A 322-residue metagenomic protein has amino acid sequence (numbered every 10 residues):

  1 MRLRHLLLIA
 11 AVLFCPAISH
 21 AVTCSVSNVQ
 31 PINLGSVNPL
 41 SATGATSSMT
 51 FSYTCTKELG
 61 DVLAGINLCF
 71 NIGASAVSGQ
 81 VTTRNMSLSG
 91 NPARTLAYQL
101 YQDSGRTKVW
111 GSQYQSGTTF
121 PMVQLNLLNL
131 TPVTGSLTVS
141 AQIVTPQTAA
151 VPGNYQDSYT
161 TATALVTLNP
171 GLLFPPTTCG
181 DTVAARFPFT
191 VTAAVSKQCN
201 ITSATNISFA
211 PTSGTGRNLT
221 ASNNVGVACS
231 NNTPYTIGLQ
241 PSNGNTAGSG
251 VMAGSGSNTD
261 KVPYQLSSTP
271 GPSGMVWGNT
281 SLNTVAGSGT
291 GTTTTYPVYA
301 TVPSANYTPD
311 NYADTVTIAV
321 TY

Functional and structural regions predicted by a protein language model:
M1-L7: Bacterial N-terminal signal peptides that target proteins for export
L8-V12: Hydrophobic helical h-region of N-terminal Sec-dependent signal peptides in bacterial secretory/periplasmic proteins
C15-S19: N-terminal signal peptide c-region/cleavage motif recognized by signal peptidases
H20-S87, V133-T134, S140-G256, G287-Y322: N-terminal small/polar-rich segments of proteins
N71-S75, S87-S89, Q99-D103, G111 (+2 more regions): Predominantly extracellular/luminal cell-surface or secreted proteins
G79-T131: A surface-exposed loop-and-adjacent beta-strand signature within N-terminal beta-sandwich domains that mediate ligand
V123-N129, L282-S288, P303-S304: Beta-strand-rich interaction surfaces with strong enrichment in secreted/lumenal proteins
P263-G271, G278-A286: Outer membrane beta-barrel transmembrane domains
